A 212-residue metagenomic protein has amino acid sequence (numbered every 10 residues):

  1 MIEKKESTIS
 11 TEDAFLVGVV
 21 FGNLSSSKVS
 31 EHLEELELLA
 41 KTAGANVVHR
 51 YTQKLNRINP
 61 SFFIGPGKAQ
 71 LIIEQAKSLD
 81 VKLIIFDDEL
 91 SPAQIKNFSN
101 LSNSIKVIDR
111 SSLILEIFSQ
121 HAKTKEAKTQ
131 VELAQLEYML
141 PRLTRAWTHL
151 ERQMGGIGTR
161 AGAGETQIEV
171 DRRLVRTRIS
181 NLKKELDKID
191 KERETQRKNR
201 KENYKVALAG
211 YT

Functional and structural regions predicted by a protein language model:
M1-I114: N-terminal accessory targeting/assembly segments
K5-A14, L24, A146-T212: Conserved G1/Walker A P-loop phosphate-binding module
G18-N23, R57-S61, L115-A122, I157-R172: Short hinge/gating elements
I84, L136, V175: Conserved hydrophobic/aromatic pocket- or pore-lining residues that grip, position, or stack substrates in active sites
S112-L133: Short alpha-helix plus adjacent loop in nuclease-associated cores
L133, E137-E151: A charged, well-structured terminal subsegment
